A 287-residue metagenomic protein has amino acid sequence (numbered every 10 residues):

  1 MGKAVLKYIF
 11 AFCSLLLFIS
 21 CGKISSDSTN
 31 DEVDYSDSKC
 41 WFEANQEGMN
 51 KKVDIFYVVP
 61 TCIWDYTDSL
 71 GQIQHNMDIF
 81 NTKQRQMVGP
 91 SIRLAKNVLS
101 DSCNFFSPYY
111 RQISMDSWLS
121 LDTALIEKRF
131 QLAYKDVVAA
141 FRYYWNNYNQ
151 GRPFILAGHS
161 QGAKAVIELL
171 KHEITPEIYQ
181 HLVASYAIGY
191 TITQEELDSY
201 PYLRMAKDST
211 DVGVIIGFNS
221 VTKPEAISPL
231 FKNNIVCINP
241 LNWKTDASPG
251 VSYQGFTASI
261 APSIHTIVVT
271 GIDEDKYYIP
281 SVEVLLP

Functional and structural regions predicted by a protein language model:
V5-F12: Sec-dependent signal peptide recognition, specifically the positively charged N-region followed immediately by
I19-S20: C-terminal motif of bacterial Sec signal peptides marking the signal peptidase cleavage site
I24-D54: N-terminal module-boundary/linker segments of secreted carbohydrate-active enzymes
K51-V53, D101-F105, Q150-P153, Q180-A184: Loop/turn elements at helix/coil->beta-strand transitions in domains of secreted/extracellular proteins
I55-Y57, F105-Y109, L156, A184-A187 (+1 more regions): A structural signal for short, well-ordered beta-strand segments and their strand-loop junctions that often border
V58-R152: Active-site catalytic motif of lipid deacylating hydrolases and related acyltransferases
A133-Q150, K171-P287: Surface cap/lid and interfacial helix-loop subdomains adjacent to catalytic sites that gate substrate access
G158-G162, V166: Gly/Ala-rich beta-loop-alpha elbow adjacent to hydrolase catalytic centers
